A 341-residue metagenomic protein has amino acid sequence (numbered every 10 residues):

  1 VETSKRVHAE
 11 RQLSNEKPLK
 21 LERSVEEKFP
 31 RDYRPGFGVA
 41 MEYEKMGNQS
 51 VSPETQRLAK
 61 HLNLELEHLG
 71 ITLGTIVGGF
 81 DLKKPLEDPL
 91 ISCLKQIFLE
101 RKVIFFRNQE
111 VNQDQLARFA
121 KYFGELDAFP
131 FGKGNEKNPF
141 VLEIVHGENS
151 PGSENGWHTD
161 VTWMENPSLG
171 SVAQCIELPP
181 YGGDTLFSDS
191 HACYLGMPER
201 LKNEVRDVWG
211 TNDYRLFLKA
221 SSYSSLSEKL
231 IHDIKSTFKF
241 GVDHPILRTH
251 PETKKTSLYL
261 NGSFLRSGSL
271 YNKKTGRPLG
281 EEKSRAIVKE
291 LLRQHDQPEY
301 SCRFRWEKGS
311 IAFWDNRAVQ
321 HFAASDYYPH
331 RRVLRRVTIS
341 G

Functional and structural regions predicted by a protein language model:
E2-I311, R317-G341: Non-heme Fe(II) oxygenase catalytic core, chiefly the N-lobe of the double-stranded beta-helix
